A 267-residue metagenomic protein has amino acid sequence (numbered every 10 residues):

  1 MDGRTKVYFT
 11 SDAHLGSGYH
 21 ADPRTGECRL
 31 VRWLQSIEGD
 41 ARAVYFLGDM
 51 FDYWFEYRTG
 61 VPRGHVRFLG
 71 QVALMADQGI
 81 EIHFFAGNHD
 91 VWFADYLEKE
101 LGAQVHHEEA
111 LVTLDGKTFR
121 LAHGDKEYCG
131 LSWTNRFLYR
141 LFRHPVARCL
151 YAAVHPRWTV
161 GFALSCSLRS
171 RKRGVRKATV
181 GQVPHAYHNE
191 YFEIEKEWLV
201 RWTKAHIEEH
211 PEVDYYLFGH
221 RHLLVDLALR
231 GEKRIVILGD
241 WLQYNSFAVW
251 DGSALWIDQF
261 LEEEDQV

Functional and structural regions predicted by a protein language model:
D2-K6, T10, L15-L114: Core catalytic region of metal-dependent phosphoesterases/phosphodiesterases, especially metallo-beta-lactamase-like
S11-H14, D49-M50, N88-H89, G124-D125 (+3 more regions): Active-site metal-binding loops of divalent metal-dependent hydrolases
G16, V91, Y128, Y244 (+1 more regions): Flexible, glycine-rich phosphate/dinucleotide-binding loops and adjacent beta-alpha linkers at cofactor/substrate
D52-M75, S170, P184-V213: N-terminal short leaders/motifs
E100-H107, T118, D125, C129-F137 (+2 more regions): Conserved beta-sheet core of the metallophosphoesterase superfamily
G124-R201: Active-site-proximal loop/helix segment associated with metal-binding centers of metalloenzymes
W250-D251, D265-V267: Lipid deacylating catalytic domains
D258-Q266: Short, solvent-exposed aromatic-acidic interface loops
